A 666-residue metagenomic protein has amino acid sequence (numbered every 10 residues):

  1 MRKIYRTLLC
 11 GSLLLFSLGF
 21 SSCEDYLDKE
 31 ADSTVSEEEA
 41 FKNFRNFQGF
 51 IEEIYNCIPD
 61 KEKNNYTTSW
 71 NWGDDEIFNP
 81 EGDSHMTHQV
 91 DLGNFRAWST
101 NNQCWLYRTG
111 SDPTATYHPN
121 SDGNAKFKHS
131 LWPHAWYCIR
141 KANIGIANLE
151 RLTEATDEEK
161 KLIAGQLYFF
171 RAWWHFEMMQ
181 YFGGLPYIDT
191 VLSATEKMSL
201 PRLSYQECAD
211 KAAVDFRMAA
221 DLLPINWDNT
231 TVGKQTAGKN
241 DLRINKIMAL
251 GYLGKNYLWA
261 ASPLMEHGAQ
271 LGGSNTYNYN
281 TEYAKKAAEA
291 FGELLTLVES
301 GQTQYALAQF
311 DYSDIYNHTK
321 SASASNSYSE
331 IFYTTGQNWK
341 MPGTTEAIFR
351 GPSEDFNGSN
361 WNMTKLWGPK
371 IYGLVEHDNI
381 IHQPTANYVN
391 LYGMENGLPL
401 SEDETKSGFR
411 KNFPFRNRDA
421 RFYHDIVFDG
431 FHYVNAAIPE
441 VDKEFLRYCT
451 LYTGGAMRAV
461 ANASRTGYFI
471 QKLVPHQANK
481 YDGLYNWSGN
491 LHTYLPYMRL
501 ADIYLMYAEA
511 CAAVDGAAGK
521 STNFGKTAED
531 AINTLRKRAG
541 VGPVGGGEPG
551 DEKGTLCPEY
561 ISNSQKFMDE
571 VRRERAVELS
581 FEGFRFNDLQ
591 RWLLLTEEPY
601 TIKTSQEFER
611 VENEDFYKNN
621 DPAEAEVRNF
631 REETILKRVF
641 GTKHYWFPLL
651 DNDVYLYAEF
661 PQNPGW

Functional and structural regions predicted by a protein language model:
M1-L9: Bacterial N-terminal signal peptides that target proteins for export
G19-S22: C-terminal motif of bacterial Sec signal peptides marking the signal peptidase cleavage site
E24-T100, L185, R243-L250, K255-G454 (+1 more regions): An aromatic- and glycine-enriched ligand-binding surface/loop that stacks and positions planar moieties
Y26, A135-C138, A213, T236-N240 (+6 more regions): Long, intrinsically disordered, low-complexity segments
F44-E52, N56-E62, Q89-F182, E196-T236 (+7 more regions): Conserved, well-structured interaction surfaces
A172, L253-Y257, H492-G542: Extended amphipathic alpha-helical segments enriched in small hydrophobics
M179-Q180, G184-P186, W227, W259-G268 (+1 more regions): Short coil/turn linking the two alpha-helices of tandem helical-hairpin repeats
